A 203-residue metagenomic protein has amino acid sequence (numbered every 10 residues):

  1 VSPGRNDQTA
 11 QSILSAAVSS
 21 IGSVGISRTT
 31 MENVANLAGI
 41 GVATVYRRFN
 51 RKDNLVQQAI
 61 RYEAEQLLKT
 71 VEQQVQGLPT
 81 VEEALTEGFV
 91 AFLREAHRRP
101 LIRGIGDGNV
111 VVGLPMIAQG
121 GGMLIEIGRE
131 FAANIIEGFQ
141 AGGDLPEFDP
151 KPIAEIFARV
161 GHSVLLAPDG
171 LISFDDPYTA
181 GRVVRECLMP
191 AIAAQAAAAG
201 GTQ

Functional and structural regions predicted by a protein language model:
V1-V24, R28-L37, N54-Q57: Basic, helix-initiating cap at the start of DNA-binding domains
N6, P150-A158, D176, A180: Short amphipathic alpha-helix in the helical subdomain of ABC transporter nucleotide-binding domains
I13-I21, L67, V71, F92: Short hydrophobic clusters on alpha-helical segments that form packing/core surfaces in small helical domains
G39-F49: Short hydrophobic/aromatic patch on the recognition helix
Q58, V71-L101, A154-F157: Hydrophobic alpha-helical connector segments
E65-L68, G104, G113-D144, K151-A158: Amphipathic alpha-helical packing segments from all-alpha helical-bundle domains
R94-R98, N134-G138, E155-F174, C187-A198: Amphipathic C-terminal alpha-helical segment
L101-D107, L114-P115, L145-F148, S173-F174 (+2 more regions): Short, hydrophobic secondary-structure boundary micro-motifs
